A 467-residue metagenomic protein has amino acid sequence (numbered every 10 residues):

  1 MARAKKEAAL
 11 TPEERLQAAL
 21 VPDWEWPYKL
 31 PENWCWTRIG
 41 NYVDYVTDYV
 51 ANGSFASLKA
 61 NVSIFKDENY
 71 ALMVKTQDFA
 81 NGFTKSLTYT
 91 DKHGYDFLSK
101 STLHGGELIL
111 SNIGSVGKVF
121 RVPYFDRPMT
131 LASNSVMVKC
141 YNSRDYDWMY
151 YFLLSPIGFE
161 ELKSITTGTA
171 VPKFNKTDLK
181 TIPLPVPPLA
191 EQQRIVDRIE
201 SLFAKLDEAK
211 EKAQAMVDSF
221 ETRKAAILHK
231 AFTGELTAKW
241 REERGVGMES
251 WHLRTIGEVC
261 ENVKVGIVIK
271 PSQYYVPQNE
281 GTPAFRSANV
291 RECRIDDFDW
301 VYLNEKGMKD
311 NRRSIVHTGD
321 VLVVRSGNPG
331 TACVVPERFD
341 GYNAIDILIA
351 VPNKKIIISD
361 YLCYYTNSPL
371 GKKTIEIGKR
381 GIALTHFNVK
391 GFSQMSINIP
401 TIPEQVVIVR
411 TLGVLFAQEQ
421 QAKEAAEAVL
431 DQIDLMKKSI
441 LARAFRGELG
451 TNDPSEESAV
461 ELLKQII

Functional and structural regions predicted by a protein language model:
M1-L16, T181, V186-R241, Q394-I467: Amphipathic alpha-helical coiled-coil/heptad-repeat segments
L20-F55, T181-V196, G245-V268, Q394-I402 (+3 more regions): Non-catalytic DNA-recognition/assembly elements of restriction-modification systems
P22-W24, G40-S63, Q77-G105, F125 (+2 more regions): Sequence-specific dsDNA recognition surfaces
W24, Y28, D96-F97, G168 (+3 more regions): Short, solvent-exposed loop/turn positions at domain surfaces that link secondary-structure elements or cap domain
N52-A60, S164-T166, W240-E243, I269-V276 (+2 more regions): Short coil/turn segments at secondary-structure boundaries
A60, R121-Y124, A213, K270-S272 (+1 more regions): Short beta-alpha junctions and helix-cap segments that line functional grooves
K75-T76, H93-L154, K173, R286-S287 (+3 more regions): A short beta-sheet element
S155-L184, Y274-Y275, Y365-I397: Specificity-determining recognition surfaces
